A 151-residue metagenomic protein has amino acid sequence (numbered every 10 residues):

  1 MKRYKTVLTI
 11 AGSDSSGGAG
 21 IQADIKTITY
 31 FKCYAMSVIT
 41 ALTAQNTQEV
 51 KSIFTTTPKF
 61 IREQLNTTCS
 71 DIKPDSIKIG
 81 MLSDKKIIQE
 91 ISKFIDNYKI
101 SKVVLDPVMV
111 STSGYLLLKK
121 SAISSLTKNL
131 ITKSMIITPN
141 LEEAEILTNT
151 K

Functional and structural regions predicted by a protein language model:
M1-S76, T132: Small-residue (G/A/S/T)-rich helix-start motifs and N-terminal tracts that mark the onset
I79, S83-K151: Conserved beta-alpha-beta core of the PfkB/ribokinase-like small-molecule kinase fold
